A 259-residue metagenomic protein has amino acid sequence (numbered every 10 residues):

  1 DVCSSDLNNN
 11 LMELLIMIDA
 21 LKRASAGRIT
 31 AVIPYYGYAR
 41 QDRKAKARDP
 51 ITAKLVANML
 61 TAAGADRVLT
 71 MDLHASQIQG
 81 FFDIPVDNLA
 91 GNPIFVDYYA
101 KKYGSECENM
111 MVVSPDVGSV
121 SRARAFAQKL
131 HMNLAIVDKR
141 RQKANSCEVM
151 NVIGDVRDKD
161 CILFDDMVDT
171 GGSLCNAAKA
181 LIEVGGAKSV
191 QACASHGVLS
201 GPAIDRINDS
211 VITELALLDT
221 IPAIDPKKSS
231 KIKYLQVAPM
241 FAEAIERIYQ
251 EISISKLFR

Functional and structural regions predicted by a protein language model:
V2-S4: Short, small-residue-biased leader/transition segments that mark boundaries at the very start of proteins
M12-R23, A178: Histidine-anchored nucleotide/phosphate-binding helix
A39-A45, N88-N92, V96-A100, E106-E108 (+3 more regions): Short, glycine/charge-rich flexible loops or terminal/linker lids adjacent to PRPP-binding catalytic cores
A53-A62, L89-M110, A238-Y249: Hydrophobic alpha-helical segments within soluble ligand-binding/sensing domains
L73-I94, L163, V168-D169: Glycine-rich phosphate-binding "P-loop"
L73-S76, S119, L217-I224: Short, polar loop motifs at secondary-structure junctions
K101, A125-F126, A135-K139, D155 (+1 more regions): PRPP-dependent phosphoribosyltransferase catalytic core
V152-A194: A beta-strand-loop signature enriched in Asp, Gly, Thr, and Trp that corresponds to the sialidase/neuraminidase Asp-box
